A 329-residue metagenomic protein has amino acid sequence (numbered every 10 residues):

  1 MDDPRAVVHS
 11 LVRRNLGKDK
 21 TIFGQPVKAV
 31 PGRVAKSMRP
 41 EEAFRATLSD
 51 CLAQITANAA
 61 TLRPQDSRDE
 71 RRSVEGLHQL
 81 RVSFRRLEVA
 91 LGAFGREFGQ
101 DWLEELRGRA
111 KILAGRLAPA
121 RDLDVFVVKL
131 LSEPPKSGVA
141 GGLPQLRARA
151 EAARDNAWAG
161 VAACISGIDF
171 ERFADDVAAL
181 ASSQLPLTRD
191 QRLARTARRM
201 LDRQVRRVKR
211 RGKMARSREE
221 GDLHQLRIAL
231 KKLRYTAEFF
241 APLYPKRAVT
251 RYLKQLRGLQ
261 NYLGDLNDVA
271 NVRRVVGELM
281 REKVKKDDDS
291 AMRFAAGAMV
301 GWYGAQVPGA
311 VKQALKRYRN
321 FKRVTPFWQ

Functional and structural regions predicted by a protein language model:
M1-Q329: Cationic, histidine-enriched alpha-helical/coil surfaces that engage anionic ligands
